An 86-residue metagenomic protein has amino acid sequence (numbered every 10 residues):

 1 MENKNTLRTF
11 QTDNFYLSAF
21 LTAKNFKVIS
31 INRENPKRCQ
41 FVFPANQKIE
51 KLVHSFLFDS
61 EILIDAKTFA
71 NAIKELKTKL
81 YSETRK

Functional and structural regions predicted by a protein language model:
M1-N32: Short, charged/polar N-terminal "headpieces" of proteins
K4-N5, F10, L52-K86: C-terminal basic regulatory modules in eukaryotic proteins
A19, K24, Q47, S60-I62 (+1 more regions): Prokaryotic Sec-type signal peptides and long signal-anchor helices with extended Leu/Ile/Val-rich h-regions
N25-F26, F43, H54-F58: Surface-exposed beta-strand edges and their flanking turn/coil or helix-capping segments
R33-E34, E83: Conserved phosphate/metal-binding and DNA-contacting active-site motifs used in DNA phosphodiester-bond processing
N35-K37, V42-L52: Acidic, low-complexity, intrinsically disordered interaction modules
